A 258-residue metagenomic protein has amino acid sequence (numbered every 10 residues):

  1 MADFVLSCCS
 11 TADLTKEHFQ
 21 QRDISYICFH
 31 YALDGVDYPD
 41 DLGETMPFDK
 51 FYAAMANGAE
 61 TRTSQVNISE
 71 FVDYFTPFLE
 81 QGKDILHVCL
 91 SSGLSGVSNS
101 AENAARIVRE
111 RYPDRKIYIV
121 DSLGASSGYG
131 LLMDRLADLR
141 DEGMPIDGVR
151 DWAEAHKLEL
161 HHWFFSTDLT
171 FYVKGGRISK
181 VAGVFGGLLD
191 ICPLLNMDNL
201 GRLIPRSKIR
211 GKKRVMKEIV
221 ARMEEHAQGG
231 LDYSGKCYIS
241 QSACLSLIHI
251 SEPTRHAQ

Functional and structural regions predicted by a protein language model:
V5-E70: N-terminal glycine-rich anion-binding loop in soluble enzyme alpha/beta folds
Y52-I68, N199-E218: Acidic/glycine-enriched edge-of-secondary-structure segments
A56-S92, N99, N103, R150: Glycine-rich phosphate- or other oxyanion-binding loops that anchor nucleotides, phosphorylated ligands
F75-E80, M223-Y233: Phosphate/pyrophosphate-binding loops at sites that engage ATP/ADP/AMP, CoA/4′-phosphopantetheine, polyphosphate
Q81, L90, S95-H162: Active-site histidine-anchored catalytic micro-motif
G93-S95, S234-L247: Glycine-rich phosphate-binding loops at beta-strand->alpha-helix junctions
D138-P205: Internal, active-site/partner-interface "lid" segment
I248-Q258: Single conserved hydrophobic/aromatic residue that forms the stacking wall/gate of nucleotide- or nucleobase-binding
